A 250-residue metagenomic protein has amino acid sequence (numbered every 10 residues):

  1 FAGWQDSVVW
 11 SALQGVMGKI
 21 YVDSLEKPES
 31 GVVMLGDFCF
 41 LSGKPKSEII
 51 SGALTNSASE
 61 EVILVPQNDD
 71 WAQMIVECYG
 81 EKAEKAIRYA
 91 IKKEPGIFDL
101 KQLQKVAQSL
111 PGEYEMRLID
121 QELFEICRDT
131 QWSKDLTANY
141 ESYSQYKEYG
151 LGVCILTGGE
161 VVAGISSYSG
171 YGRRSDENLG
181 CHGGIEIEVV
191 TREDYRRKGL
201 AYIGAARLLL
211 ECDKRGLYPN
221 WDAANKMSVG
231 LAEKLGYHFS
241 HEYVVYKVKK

Functional and structural regions predicted by a protein language model:
Q5-G15, T130-L156: Active-site rim helix/loop that mediates acceptor-substrate recognition in acyltransferases
G15-I126: Acyl-donor-binding surface of acyltransferase catalytic domains
S47-A53, I187, T191, R197-K214 (+2 more regions): Conserved acetyl-CoA-binding loop-helix of GNAT-fold acetyltransferases
A58-D69, C212-A224: Conserved GNAT acetyl-CoA-binding A-motif
W71-K82, Y202, A224-E242: Conserved active-site alpha-helix within GNAT-family acetyltransferase domains
K92-F98, M227, K234-K250: Terminal substrate-recognition subdomain of acyl/acetyltransferases
E141-R192: A conserved beta-strand-loop-helix scaffold within acyl/acetyltransferase catalytic domains
